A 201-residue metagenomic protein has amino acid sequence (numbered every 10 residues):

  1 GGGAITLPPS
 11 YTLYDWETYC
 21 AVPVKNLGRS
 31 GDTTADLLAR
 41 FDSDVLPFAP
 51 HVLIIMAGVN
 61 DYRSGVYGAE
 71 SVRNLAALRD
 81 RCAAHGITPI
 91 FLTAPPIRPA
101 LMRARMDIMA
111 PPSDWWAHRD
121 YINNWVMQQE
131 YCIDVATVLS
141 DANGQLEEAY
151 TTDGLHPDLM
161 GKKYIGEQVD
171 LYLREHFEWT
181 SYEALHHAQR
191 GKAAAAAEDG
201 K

Functional and structural regions predicted by a protein language model:
G1-S30, A35, A39-A49, E178 (+1 more regions): Serine-esterase "nucleophile elbow" of acetyl-processing enzymes
G2, N26-D32, I54-Y62, A76 (+1 more regions): Cell-envelope and extracellular/periplasmic
L13-T18, T34-R73, P96-P99: Oxyanion-hole/transition-state-stabilizing segment in secreted/luminal serine hydrolases and related acyltransferases
P23-G28, V52-A57, P89-T93, C132-D134 (+1 more regions): Structural recognition of the beta-strand scaffold that forms the well-ordered cores of secreted hydrolase catalytic
L37, M127-Y131, A149-K201: Histidine-centered active-site loop/cap adjacent to the catalytic His in serine esterases/O-acetyl transfer systems
S71, L75, R119, K162: Aromatic/hydrophobic pocket-lining residues that form the small-molecule binding cavity in soluble enzyme cores
A84-T88: A short helix->loop->beta-strand "cap" motif at the edges of active sites that frequently abuts
P99-T137: Substrate-gating cap/lid alpha-helix
